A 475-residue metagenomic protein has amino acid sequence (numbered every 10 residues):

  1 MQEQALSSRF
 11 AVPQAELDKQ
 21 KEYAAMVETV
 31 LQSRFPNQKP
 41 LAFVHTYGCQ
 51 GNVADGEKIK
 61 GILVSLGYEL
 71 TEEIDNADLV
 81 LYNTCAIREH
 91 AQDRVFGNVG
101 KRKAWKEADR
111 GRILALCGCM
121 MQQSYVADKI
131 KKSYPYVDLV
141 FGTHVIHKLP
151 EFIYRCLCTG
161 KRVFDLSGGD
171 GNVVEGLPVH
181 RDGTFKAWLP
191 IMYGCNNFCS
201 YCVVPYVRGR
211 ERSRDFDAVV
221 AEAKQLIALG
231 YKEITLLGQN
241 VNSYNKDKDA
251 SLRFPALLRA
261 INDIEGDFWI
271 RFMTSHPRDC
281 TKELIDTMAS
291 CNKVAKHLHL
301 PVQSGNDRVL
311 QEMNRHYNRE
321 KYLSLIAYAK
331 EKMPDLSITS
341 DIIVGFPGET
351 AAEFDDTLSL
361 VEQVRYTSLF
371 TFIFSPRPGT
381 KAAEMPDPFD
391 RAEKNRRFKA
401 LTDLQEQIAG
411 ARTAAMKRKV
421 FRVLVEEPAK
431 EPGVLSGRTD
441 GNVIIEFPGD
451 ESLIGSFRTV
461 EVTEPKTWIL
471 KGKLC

Functional and structural regions predicted by a protein language model:
M1, R9-F10, E384-C475: Terminal RNA-binding accessory module
M1-Y244, E283, L298, E320-E331 (+3 more regions): Proteins enriched for Cys/Gly/acidic motifs involved in redox and nucleic-acid/cofactor modification
C49, N245-N262, G266, M313-H316 (+1 more regions): Radical SAM enzyme [4Fe-4S]-AdoMet core and its adjacent flexible, acidic and glycine-rich loops/tails across
F96-G100, F216, A250-A256, N318 (+1 more regions): Charged helix-capping and loop-helix junction motifs
G111-L116, Y125, I227-A351, E362: Conserved SAM/AdoMet-binding glycine-rich loop
D182-F185, C195-N197, V294, S304 (+5 more regions): Short flexible coil/turn linkers enriched for glycine and charged/polar residues that connect secondary-structure
C199, V219, L236, F272 (+7 more regions): Conserved, mostly hydrophobic/aromatic
E349, D356, V364-Y366: Contiguous mid-protein beta-loop-alpha structural module that forms a pocket-lining wall or clamp of enzyme active
